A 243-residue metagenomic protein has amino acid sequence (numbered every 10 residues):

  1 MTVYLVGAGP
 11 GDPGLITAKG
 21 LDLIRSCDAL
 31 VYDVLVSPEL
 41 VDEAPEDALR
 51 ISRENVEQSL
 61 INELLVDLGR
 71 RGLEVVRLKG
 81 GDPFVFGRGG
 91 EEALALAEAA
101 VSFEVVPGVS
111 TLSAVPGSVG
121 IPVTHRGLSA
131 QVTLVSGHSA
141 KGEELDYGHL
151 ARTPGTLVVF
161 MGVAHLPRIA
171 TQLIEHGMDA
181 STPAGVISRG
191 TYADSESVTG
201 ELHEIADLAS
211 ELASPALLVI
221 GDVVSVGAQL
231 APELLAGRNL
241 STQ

Functional and structural regions predicted by a protein language model:
M1-V106, E204-A206, S210-E211, A216 (+1 more regions): Class I S-adenosyl-L-methionine
T2-V3, L60, R71-V75, Q131 (+1 more regions): A contiguous loop/helix-start segment that scaffolds small-molecule binding in enzyme catalytic cores
G9, V36-L40, T111, H165 (+1 more regions): Alpha-helix capping/helix-boundary segments
D12, F84-T153, E196-T199: Class I SAM-dependent methyltransferase SAM-binding "motif I" and its flanking Rossmann-like core
V34, E54, P107-V109, S136-H138 (+1 more regions): Residues at the C-termini of beta-strands that transition into short coil/loop
E39-L40, G87, S113-A114, R168-I169: Phosphate- and divalent-cation-binding pockets in alpha/beta enzyme and binding domains that engage nucleotide-derived
D47-R50, G120-R126, H176, E201-E204: Short, hinge-like loop/turn segments at secondary-structure boundaries
